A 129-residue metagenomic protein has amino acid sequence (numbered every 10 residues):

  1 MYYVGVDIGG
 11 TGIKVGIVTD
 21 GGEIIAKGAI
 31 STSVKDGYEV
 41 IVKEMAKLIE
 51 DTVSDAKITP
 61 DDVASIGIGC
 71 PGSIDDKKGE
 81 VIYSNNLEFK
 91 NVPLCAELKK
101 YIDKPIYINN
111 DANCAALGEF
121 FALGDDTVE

Functional and structural regions predicted by a protein language model:
M1-Y2, E129: Short, hydrophobic/aromatic-rich segments at coil-to-beta transitions
Y2-K47, E80-Y83: Short glycine-rich, Thr/Ser-proximal phosphate-binding strand/loop in the N-terminal lobe of ATP-dependent enzymes
I8, P71-G72: Glycine-rich His-Gly loop
G9-T11, D62-A64, N110: Short, basic and Ser/Thr-rich N-terminal targeting/leader segments
I13, G69-C70: Short loop/turn microsegments at loop-to-beta-strand junctions
D20, S65-G67, S73-E129: Phosphate-binding/catalytic loop of phosphoryl-transfer enzymes
K43-E50, V92, A96: N-terminal, well-ordered alpha-helical segments
M45-I66, P105-I106, G124: Phosphate/pyrophosphate-binding loops at sites that engage ATP/ADP/AMP, CoA/4′-phosphopantetheine, polyphosphate
